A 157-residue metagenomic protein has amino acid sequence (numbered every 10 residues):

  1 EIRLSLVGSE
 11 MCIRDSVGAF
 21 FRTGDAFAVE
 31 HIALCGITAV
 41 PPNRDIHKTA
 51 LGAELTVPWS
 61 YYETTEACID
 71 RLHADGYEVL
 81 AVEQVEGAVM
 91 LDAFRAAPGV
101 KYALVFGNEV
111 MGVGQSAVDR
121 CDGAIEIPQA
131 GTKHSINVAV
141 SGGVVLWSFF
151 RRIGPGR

Functional and structural regions predicted by a protein language model:
E1-G8: Single conserved hydrophobic/aromatic residue that forms the stacking wall/gate of nucleotide- or nucleobase-binding
M11-C12: Active-site loops and adjacent core secondary-structure elements that bind or stabilize anionic groups
V17-T23: The conserved cystathionine-beta-synthase
A28, L55, R120-C121: Short, structured coil segments at secondary-structure junctions
H31-I37: Short internal beta-strands
N43-V113: S-adenosyl-L-methionine/SAH cofactor-binding core of RNA-modifying enzymes
Q115-R157: Structured adenosyl-cofactor binding patch, chiefly the S-adenosyl-L-methionine
